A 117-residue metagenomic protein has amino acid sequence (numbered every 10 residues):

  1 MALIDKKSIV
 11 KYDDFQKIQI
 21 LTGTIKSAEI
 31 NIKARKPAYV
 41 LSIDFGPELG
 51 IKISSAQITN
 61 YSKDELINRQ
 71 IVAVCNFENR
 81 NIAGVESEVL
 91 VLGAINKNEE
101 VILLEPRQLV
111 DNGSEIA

Functional and structural regions predicted by a protein language model:
M1-A117: Phosphate-backbone binding interfaces of nucleic-acid-interacting proteins
